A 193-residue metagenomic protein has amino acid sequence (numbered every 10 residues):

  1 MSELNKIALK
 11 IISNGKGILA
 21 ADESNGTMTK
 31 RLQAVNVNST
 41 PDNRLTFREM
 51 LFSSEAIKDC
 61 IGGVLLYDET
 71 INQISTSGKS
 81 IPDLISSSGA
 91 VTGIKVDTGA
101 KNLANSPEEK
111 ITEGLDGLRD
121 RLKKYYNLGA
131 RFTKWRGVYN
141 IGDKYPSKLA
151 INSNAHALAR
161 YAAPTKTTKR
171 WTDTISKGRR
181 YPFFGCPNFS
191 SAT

Functional and structural regions predicted by a protein language model:
M1-L128, I141: Alpha/beta catalytic barrel-like cores
A8, G17, G129-F132, C186 (+1 more regions): Contiguous hydrophobic segments
V37, H156-I175, Y181-C186: Glycine/serine-rich loop-strand microenvironments at binding/catalytic pocket rims
N38-S39, K110-G117, P146-A157, F184-T193: Alpha-helix N-cap and loop-to-helix initiation/capping positions
P82-T92, W135, H156-Y161, T193: Short, Lys/Arg-enriched charge-dense amphipathic segments
L118-F132, N154-T168, T193: Structured alpha-helical segments in the cores of large, soluble enzyme domains
R136-K148, T172-S191: Active-site-proximal beta-alpha loop/turn segments in soluble metabolic enzymes
